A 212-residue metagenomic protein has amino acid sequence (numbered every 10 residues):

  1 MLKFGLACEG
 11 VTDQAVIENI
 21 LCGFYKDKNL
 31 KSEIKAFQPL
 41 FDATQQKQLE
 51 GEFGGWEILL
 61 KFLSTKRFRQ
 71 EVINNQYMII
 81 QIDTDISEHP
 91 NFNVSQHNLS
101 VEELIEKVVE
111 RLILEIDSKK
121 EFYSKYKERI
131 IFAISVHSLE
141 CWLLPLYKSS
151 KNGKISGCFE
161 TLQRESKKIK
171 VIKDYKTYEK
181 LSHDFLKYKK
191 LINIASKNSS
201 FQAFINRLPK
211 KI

Functional and structural regions predicted by a protein language model:
M1-G5: Extreme N-terminal starter segment of soluble prokaryotic enzymes
L6-G10, I17: A sequence-level detector for short glycine-anchored, His/Arg-bearing signature motifs that mark catalytic or binding
Q14-E50, E57-I212: C-terminal accessory helical subdomains adjacent to catalytic cores in phosphodiester- and nucleotide-handling enzymes
